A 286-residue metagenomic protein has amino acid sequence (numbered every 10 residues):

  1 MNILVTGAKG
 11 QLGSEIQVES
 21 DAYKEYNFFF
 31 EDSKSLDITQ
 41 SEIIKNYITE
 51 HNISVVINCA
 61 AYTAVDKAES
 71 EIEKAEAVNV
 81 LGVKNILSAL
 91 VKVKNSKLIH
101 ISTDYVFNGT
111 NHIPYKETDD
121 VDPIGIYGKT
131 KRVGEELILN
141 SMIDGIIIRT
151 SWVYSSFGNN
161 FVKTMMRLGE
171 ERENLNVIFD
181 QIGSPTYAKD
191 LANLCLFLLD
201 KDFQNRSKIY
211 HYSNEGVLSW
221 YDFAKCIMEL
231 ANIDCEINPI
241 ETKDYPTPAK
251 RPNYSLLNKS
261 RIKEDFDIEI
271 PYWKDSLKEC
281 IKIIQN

Functional and structural regions predicted by a protein language model:
I3-D21: N-terminal Rossmann NAD(P)H-binding glycine-rich loop of SDR-like oxidoreductase domains
S41-V78: NAD(P)H-binding glycine-rich loop region in Rossmannoid oxidoreductase-like domains and their noncatalytic homologs
S70-I99: NAD(P)-cofactor binding segment of oxidoreductase domains
A77-N85, V106-I148, V153: Catalytic helix-loop patch of NAD(P)-dependent Rossmann-fold dehydrogenases
E136-G183, K189-D190, L196-F197: NAD(P)-dependent short-chain dehydrogenase/reductase
S156, Q181-D190, Y212-L230, E279: Substrate-binding strand-loop-helix patch in Rossmann-like NAD(P)-dependent oxidoreductase/epimerase domains
K201-P246: Mid/C-terminal beta-alpha module of Rossmann-like enzyme folds, strongest in SDR-family dehydrogenases/epimerases
S219-Y221, K225, E241-C280, I284-Q285: Conserved C-terminal active-site "lid" loop/helix of NAD(P)H-dependent oxidoreductases that clamps the redox cofactor
